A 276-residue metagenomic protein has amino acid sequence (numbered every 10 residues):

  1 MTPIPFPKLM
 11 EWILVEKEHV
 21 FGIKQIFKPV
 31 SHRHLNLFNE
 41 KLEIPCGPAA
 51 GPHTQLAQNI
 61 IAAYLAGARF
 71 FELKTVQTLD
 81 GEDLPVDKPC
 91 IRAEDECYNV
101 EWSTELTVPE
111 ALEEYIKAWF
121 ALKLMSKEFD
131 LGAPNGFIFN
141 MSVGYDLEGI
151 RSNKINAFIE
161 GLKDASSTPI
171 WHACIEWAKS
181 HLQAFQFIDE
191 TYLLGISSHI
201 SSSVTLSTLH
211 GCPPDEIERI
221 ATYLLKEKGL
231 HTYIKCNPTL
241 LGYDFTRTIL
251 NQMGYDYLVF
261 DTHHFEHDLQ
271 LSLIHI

Functional and structural regions predicted by a protein language model:
M1-E227: N-terminal capping/small domains of soluble enzymes
E72, Y233-K235: Conserved beta-strand positions in the central sheet of alpha/beta enzyme cores
D83-P85, D244-T248: Short acidic, glycine/serine/threonine-rich loops at helix termini
F187-S201, T205, T246-E266: A solvent-exposed, charged loop/short amphipathic helix patch at secondary-structure junctions
S207-P213, K235-N237, H264-L271: Catalytic beta/alpha-barrel core
C212-E218, L240-F245, S272: Active-site-adjacent beta->alpha loops and helix N-cap segments on the catalytic face of soluble alpha/beta enzymes
C236-L240, Y257-V259: Non-catalytic helical/linker scaffolds that mediate oligomerization, partner binding, and domain coupling around large
I274-I276: Conserved small/polar residues in nucleotide/adenosyl-binding loops
